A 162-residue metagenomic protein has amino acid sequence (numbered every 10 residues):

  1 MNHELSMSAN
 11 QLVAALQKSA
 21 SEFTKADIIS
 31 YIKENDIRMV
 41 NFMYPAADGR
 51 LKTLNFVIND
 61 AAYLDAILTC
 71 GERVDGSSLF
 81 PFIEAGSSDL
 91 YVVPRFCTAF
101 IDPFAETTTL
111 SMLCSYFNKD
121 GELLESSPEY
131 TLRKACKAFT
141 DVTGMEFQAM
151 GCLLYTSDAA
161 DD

Functional and structural regions predicted by a protein language model:
N2-R38: Short, Gly/Pro- and small/polar-rich lid/capping loops
A46: Short, acidic, Ser/Thr-enriched surface-loop or helix-capping motifs
I58, A62-V142: Glycine-rich, N-terminal phosphate-binding loop and its surrounding beta-alpha-beta segment
V142-G151: Flexible, glycine/charged-enriched surface loops at secondary-structure junctions
Y155-D162: Conserved small/polar residues in nucleotide/adenosyl-binding loops
